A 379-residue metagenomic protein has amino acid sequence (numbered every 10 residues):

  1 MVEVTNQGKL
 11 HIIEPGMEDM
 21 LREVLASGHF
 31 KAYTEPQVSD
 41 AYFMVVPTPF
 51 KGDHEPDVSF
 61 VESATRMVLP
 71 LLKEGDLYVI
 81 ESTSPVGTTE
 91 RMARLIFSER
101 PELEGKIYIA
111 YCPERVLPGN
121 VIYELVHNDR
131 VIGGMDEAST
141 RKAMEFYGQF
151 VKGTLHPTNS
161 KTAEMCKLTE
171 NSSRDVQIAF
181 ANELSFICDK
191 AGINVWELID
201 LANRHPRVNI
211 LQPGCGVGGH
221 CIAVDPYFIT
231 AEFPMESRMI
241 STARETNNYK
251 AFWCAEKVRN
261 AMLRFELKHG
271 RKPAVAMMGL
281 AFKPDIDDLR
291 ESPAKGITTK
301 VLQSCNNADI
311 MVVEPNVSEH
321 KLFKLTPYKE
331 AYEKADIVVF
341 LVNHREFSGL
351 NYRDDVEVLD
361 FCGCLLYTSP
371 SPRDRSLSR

Functional and structural regions predicted by a protein language model:
M1-M20, I286-D288, K295-L322: NAD(P)-binding Rossmann-fold cofactor-contacting core
V24-L77, A331-F347: Rossmann-like NAD(P)-binding element
V38, F50-R115: Rossmann-like NAD(P)(H) cofactor-binding subdomain of soluble oxidoreductases
V58-T65, R290-G296, T326: Charged helix-capping and loop-helix junction motifs
R94-C112, V116-V208: Internal alpha-helical scaffold of NAD(P)-dependent oxidoreductase catalytic cores
K161-E164, S172-P273: Interdomain hinge/lid region at the active-site interface of Rossmann-like NAD(P)-dependent oxidoreductases
I310-C362: C-terminal structured "cap/appendage" subdomains that terminate the fold
Y367-D374: Conserved small/polar residues in nucleotide/adenosyl-binding loops
